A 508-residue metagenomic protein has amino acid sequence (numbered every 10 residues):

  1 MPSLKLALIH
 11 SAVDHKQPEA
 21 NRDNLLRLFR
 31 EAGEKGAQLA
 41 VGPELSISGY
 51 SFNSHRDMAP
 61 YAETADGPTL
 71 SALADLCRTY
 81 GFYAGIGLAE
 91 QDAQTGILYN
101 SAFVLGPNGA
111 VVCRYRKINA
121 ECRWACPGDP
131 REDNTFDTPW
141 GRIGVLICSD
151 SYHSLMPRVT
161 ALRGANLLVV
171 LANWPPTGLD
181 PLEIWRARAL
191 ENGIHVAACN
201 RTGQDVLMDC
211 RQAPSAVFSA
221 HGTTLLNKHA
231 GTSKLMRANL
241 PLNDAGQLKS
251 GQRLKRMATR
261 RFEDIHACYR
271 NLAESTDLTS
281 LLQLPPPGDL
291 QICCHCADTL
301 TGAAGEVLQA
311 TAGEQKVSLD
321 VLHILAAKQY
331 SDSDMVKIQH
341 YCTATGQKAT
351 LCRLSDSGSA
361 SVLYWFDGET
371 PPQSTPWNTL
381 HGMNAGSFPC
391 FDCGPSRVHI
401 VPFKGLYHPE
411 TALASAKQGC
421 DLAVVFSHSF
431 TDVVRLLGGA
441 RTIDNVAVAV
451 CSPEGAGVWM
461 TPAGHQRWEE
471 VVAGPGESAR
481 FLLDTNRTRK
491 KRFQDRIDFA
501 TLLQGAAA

Functional and structural regions predicted by a protein language model:
P2-L4, P285-L290: A short, charged/proline- and glycine-enriched loop that marks the coil->beta-strand transition at the N-terminal
A7, F103-L105, A216, M236 (+2 more regions): Conserved hydrophobic/aromatic positions in well-ordered beta-strands
L8-S11, K35-P60, R163-G164, D289-D334: Short, conserved active-site loops that position catalytic residues or coordinate cofactors/metal ions across diverse
A20-F29, H153-R158, A304-T311, H408-L413: Short, acidic/polar
A65-G85, Y152-L235, E314-D320, Y330-L351 (+2 more regions): CN hydrolase (nitrilase-like) catalytic-core segments centered on the catalytic cysteine and neighboring Lys/Glu
Q91-A93, D205: Short glycine/acidic-enriched loop and turn motifs that connect beta-strands
A93-N166, L171-A172, P176-E183, A187 (+9 more regions): Active-site catalytic loop in hydrolytic enzyme cores
T135-P139, R201-G288, C390, P453-A508: C-terminal beta-strand edge segments of enzyme domains
